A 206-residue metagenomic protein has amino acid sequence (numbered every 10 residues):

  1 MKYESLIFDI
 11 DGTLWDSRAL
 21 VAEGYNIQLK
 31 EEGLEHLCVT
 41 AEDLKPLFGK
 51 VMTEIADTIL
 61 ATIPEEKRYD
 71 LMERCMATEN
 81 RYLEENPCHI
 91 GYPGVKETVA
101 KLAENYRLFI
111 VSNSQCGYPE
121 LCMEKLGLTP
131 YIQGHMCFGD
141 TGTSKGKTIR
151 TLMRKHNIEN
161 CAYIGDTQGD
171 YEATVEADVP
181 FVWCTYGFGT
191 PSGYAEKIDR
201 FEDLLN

Functional and structural regions predicted by a protein language model:
M1-E4, C116, E120-N206: Asp-based, Mg2+/Mn2+-dependent phosphohydrolase catalytic module
Y3-P93: N-terminal helical cap/lid subdomain that shapes the substrate entry/recognition surface in HAD-like hydrolases
T13, S112-S114: Conserved phosphate-coupling serine/threonine residues in phosphotransfer and NTP-handling enzymes
L20, I90-G94, S114-Q115, D140 (+1 more regions): Short beta->alpha linker loops
E23-I27, E54, T58, R74 (+5 more regions): Alpha-helical elements of Rossmann-like donor-binding domains used by nucleotide-donor carbohydrate transfer enzymes
K50, E104-N105, E159: Structured helix-beta-strand junction loops
R81-I110, G146: Short, acidic loop-to-helix structural element flanking the phosphoryl-transfer center in phosphate-processing enzymes
